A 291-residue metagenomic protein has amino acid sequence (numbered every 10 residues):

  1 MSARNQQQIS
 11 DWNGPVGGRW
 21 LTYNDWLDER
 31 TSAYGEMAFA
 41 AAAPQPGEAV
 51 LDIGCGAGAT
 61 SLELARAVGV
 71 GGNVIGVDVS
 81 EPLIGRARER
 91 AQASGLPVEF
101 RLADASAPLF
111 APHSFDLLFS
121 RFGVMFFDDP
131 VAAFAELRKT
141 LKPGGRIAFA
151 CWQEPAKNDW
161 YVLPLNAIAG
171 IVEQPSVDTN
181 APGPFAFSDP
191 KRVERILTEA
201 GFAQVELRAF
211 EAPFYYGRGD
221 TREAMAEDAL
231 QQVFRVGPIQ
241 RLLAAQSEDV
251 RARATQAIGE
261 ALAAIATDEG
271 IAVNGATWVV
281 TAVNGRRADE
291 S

Functional and structural regions predicted by a protein language model:
M1-E48, A59-E63, L83-R86: Conserved class I S-adenosyl-L-methionine
S2-D11, V16-W26, R208-E269: C-terminal helical/coil "lid" or tail adjacent to the Rossmann-like core of SAM-dependent
A49-P108, L117, A132: Class I SAM-dependent methyltransferase SAM/SAH-binding core
V68, A91, I168, L262 (+1 more regions): Conserved hydrophobic residues forming the short capping helix/wall of the S-adenosyl-L-methionine
G69, F127-D128, L141-P143: Helix-to-beta-strand junctions that scaffold the AdoMet/dcAdoMet cofactor pocket in Class I SAM-dependent enzymes
D116-P130, Q153-P155: A short SAM/SAH-binding and catalytic strip from SAM-dependent methyltransferases
V131, K142-D220: Conserved catalytic/acceptor-binding region of the Class I
G201-A203, E223, T277-S291: Core SAM-dependent methyltransferase catalytic element
